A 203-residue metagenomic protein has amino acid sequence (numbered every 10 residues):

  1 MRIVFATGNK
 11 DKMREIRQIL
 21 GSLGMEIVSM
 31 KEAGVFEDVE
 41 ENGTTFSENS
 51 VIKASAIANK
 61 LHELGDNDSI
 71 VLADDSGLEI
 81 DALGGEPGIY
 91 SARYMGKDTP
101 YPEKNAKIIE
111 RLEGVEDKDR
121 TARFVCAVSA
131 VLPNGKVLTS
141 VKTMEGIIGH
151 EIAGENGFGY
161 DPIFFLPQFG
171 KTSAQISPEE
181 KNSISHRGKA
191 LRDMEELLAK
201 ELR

Functional and structural regions predicted by a protein language model:
R2-V4, K10-R203: Anionic-ligand binding patches
